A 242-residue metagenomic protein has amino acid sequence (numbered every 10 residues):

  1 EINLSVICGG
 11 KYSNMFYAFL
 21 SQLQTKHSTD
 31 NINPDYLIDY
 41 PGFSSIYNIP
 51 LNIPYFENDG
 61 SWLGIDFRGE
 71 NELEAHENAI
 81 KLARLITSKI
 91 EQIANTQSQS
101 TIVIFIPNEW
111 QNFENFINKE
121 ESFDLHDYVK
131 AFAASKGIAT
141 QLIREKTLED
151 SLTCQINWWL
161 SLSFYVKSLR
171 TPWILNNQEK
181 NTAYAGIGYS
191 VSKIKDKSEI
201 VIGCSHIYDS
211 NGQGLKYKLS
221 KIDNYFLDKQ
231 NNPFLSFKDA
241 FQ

Functional and structural regions predicted by a protein language model:
E1-Q242: Long, low-complexity, intrinsically disordered terminal regions
